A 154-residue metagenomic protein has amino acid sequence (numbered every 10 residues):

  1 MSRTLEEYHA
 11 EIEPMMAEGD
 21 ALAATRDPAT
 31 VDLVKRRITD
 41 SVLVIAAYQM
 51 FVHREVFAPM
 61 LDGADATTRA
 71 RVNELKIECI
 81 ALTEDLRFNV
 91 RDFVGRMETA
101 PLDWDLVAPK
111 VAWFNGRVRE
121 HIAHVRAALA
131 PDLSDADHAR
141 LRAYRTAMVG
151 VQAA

Functional and structural regions predicted by a protein language model:
M1-A154: Small-residue-biased structural context
